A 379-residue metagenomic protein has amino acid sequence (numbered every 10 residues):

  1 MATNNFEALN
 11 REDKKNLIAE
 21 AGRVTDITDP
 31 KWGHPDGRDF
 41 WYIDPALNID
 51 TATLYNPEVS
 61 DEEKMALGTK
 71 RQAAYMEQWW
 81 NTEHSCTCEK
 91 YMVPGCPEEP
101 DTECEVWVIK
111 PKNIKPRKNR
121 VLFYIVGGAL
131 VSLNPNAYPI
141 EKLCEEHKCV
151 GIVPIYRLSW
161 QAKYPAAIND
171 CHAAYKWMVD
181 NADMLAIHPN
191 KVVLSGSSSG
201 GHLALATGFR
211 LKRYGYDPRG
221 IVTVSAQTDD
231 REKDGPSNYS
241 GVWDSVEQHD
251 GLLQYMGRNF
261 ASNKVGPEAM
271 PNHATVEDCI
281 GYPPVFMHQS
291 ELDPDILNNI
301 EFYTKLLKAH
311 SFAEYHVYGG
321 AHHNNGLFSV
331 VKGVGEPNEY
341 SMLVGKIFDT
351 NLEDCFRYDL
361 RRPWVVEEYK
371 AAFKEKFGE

Functional and structural regions predicted by a protein language model:
A2-T28, T51, E89-E379: Alpha/beta-hydrolase superfamily serine-hydrolase fold, recognizing
G33-P94: An N-terminal hydrophobic leader/cap segment in hydrolases
